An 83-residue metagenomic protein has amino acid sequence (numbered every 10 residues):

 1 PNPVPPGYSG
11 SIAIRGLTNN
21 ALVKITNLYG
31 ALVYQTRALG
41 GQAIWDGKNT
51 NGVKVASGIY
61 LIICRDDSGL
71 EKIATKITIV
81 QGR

Functional and structural regions predicted by a protein language model:
P1-G7, L32, I79-R83: Residue-level detector of functionally pivotal "anchor" positions at catalytic/ligand-binding pockets or at interdomain
P1-K24, Q42, L70: Glycine-centered coil/turn sites that cap beta-strands in beta-rich domains
S11, A56-L61: Short, conserved beta-strand segments of beta-strand-rich sandwich/propeller modules, principally
A13-R15, K24, R37, I44-D46 (+2 more regions): Generic structural detector for well-ordered beta-strands
L22-V33, Y60: Short, glycine-anchored, charge-dense loop/turn motifs used at functional sites
Y29-V55, R65-I73: Glycine-centered tight-turn motifs at strand-turn-strand junctions
L61-R83: C-terminal tail/sorting-segment detector
